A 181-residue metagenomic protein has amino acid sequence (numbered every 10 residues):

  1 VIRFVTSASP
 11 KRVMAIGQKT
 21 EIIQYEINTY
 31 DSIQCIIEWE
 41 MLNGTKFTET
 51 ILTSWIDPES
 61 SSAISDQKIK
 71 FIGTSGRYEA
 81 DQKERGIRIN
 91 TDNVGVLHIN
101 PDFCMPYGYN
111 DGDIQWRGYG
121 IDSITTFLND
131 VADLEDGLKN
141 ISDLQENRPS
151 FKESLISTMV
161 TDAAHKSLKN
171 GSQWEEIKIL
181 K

Functional and structural regions predicted by a protein language model:
V1-N93, D113, D122-K139, D162-H165 (+1 more regions): Contiguous beta-strand/loop segments that form the cofactor/metal-binding neighborhood of enzyme cores
T20, I56, N110-Q115, D143-F151: Active-site rim elements
N100-F103, P149: C-terminal accessory helical subdomains adjacent to catalytic cores in phosphodiester- and nucleotide-handling enzymes
C104-D111, E135-Q145: Short glycine/proline-rich turn/loop motifs
I114-T125, P149-I156: Active-site loop of classical SDR/Rossmann-like NAD(P)-dependent oxidoreductases, centered on the catalytic Tyr-X3-Lys
G137-I156, S172, E176: Glycine- and charged-residue-rich phosphate/anionic-cofactor binding loop of Rossmann-like
S154-K166: C-terminal hydrophobic helical "lid"/dimerization subdomain of Rossmann-like NAD(P)H-dependent oxidoreductases
